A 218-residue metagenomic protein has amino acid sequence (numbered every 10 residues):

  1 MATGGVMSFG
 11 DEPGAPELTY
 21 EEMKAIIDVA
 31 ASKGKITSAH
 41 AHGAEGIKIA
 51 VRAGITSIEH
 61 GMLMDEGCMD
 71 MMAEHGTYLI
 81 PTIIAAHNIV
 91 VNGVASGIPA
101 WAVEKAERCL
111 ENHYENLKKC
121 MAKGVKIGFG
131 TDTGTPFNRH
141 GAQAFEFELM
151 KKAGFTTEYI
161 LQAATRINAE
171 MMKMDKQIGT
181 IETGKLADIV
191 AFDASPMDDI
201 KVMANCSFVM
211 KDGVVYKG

Functional and structural regions predicted by a protein language model:
M1-L79, E107-I127, K176: Histidine/acidic residue-rich metal-binding segments in metalloenzymes
M7-D11, I47-A53, A85-I98, E115 (+3 more regions): Histidine/acidic-residue-rich catalytic or RNA/ligand-binding cores of hydrolases and nuclease-related proteins
S32, I36, W101, L110-D193: His/Asp/Glu-enriched, well-ordered alpha-helical/loop segment that forms or immediately abuts the divalent-metal
M71-W101, K105, N112: Conserved anion-binding
D198: Small/polar (Gly/Ser/Thr/Ala-rich) solvent-exposed segments that form structured loops/beta-strands/short helices used
V209: Short aromatic-centered micro-motifs
